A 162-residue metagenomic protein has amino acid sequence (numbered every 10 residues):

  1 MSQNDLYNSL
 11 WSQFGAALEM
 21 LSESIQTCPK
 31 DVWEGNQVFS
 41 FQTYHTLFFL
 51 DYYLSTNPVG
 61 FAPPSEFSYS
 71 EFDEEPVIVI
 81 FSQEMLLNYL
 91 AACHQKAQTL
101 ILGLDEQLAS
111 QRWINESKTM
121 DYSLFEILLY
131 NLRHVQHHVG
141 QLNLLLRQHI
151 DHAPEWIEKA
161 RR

Functional and structural regions predicted by a protein language model:
M1-Q13, L102-G103: Active-site-proximal helix-loop elements at catalytic-domain edges
Y7, W11-S12, K30-D73, N115-R162: Short, contiguous alpha-helical
Q13, A17-S24, F49, C93-K96 (+1 more regions): Amphipathic, well-ordered alpha-helical segments in soluble domains
E19, S40-Y44, N88, Q95: Internal, well-ordered alpha-helical scaffold/interface segments that support domain packing or protein-protein contacts
M20, C28-D31: Membrane-proximal, proline-rich intrinsically disordered regions
E75-N115, S123-Q136: Acidic/histidine-rich alpha-helical segments that form the ligand environment of transition-metal centers
